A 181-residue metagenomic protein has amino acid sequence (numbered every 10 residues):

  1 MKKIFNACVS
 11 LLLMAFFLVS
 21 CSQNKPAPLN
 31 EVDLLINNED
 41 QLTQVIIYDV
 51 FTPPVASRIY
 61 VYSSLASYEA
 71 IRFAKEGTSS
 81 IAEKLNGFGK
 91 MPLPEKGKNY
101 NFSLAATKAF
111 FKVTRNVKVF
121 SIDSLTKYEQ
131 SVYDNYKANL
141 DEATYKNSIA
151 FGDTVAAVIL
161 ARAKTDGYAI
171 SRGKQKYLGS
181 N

Functional and structural regions predicted by a protein language model:
M1-V9: Bacterial N-terminal signal peptides that target proteins for export
L11-A15: Alpha-helical transmembrane segments
F17-S20: C-terminal motif of bacterial Sec signal peptides marking the signal peptidase cleavage site
S22-N181: Acidic/polar surface patches and capping/hinge elements
